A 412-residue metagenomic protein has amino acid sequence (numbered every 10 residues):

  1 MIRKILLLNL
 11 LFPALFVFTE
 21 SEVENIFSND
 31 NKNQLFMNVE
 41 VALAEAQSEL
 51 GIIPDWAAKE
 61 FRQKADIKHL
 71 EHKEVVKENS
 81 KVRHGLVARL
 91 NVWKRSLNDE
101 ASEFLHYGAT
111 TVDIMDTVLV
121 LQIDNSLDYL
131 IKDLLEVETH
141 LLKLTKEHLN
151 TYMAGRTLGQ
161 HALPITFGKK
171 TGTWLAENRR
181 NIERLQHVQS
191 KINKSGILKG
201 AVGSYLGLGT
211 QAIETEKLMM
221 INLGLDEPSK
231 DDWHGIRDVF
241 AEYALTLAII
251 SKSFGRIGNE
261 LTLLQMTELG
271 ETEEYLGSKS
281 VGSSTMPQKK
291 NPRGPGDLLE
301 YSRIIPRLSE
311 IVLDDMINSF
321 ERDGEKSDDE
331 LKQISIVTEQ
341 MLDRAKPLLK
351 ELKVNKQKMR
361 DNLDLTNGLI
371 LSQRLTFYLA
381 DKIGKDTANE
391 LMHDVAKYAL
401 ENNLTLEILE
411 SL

Functional and structural regions predicted by a protein language model:
I2-P13: Classical Sec-dependent N-terminal signal peptides that target proteins to the secretory pathway
L11-K191, S195-K199, G203-Y205, G209 (+6 more regions): A helix-coil-helix interface module used to build multimeric assemblies and to scaffold catalytic/cofactor sites
F12-L35, V39, K77-V82, S284-L412: Glycine-rich cofactor/substrate-binding loops
A42-A46, V92, S96, H140 (+15 more regions): Generic, well-ordered alpha-helical scaffold segments in large soluble proteins
D116, I123, L127, T171 (+5 more regions): Amphipathic alpha-helical coiled-coil segments and their boundaries
Q122, K169, A241-I249, R374-K382: Short, well-ordered beta-strand elements within core beta-sheets of diverse protein domains
E147-T151, R184-H187, K191, I221 (+7 more regions): Conserved helix-loop functional segments at active or binding sites
E216-P306: Acidic, glycine-rich loop-and-beta core segments that form the ion-binding/anion-interacting portion of active sites
